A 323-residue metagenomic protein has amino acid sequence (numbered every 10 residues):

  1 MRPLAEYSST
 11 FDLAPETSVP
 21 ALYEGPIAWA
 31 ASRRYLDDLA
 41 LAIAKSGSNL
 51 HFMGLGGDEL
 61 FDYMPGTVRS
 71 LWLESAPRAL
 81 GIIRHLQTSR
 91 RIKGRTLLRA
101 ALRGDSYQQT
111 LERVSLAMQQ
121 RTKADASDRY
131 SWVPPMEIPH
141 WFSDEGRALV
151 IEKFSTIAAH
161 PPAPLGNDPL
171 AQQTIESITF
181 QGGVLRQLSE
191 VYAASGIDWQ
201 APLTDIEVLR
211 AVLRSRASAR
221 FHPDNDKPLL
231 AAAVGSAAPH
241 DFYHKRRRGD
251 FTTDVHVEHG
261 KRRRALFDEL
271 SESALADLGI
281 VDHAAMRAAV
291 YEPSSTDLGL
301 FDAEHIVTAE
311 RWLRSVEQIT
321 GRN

Functional and structural regions predicted by a protein language model:
M1-L149, E190-A237, W312-N323: ATP-dependent adenylate-handling active sites, centered on carboxylate activation for C-N bond formation
L22-L36, P169, A193, H283-A289 (+1 more regions): Long, Lys/Arg- and hydrophobic-enriched amphipathic alpha-helices
D38, I175-R186, E190, F301-Q318: Short, hydrophobic/amphipathic alpha-helical patches that form generic packing surfaces within helical domains
P65, A238-D297: PAPS-dependent sulfotransferase catalytic core
W132-Q173: Glycine/proline-rich, flexible active-site/cofactor-binding loop segments that harbor closely spaced acidic
A163-E176, P223-N225, A289-I306, V316-E317: Structural motif
S177-F180, Q200-T204, E258, G299: Secondary-structure capping and boundary motifs in well-ordered enzyme cores
E190, A194-G196, D224-K227, H244-G249 (+3 more regions): Short coil/turn segments at secondary-structure boundaries
